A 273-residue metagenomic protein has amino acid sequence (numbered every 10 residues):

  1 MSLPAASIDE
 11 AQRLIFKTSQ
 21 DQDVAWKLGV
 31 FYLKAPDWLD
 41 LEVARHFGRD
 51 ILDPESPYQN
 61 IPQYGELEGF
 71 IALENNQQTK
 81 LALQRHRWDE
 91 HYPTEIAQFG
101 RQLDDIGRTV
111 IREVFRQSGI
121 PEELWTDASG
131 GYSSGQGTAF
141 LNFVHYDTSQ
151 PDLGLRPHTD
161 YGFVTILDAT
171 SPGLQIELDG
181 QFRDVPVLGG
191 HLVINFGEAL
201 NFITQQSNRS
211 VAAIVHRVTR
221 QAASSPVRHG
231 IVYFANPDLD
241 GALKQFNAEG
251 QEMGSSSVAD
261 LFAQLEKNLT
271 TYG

Functional and structural regions predicted by a protein language model:
M1-D89, I96, G107-R108: N-terminal auxiliary "cap/dimerization" subdomain that precedes the catalytic jelly-roll/cupin core of mononuclear
S2-P4, A169-G273: Catalytic core of Fe(II)/2-oxoglutarate
I51-E55, G107-V114, S118-E122, G197-T204 (+1 more regions): A generic secondary-structure signal for well-formed alpha-helical elements
Q77-T79, G137-F140, G162, T170 (+2 more regions): Residues that flank catalytic or metal-binding motifs in active/ligand-binding sites
Q84-S129: Signature of the catalytic double-stranded beta-helix
I120-H145: Active-site cores enriched in adjacent His and Asp/Glu residues with nearby glycine-rich loops that coordinate divalent
V144-P157: Conserved short histidine dyad/triad with adjacent acidic residue
D147, D160-S171: Conserved cytochrome P450 K-helix E-x-x-R motif and the immediately C-terminal K′/meander segment
